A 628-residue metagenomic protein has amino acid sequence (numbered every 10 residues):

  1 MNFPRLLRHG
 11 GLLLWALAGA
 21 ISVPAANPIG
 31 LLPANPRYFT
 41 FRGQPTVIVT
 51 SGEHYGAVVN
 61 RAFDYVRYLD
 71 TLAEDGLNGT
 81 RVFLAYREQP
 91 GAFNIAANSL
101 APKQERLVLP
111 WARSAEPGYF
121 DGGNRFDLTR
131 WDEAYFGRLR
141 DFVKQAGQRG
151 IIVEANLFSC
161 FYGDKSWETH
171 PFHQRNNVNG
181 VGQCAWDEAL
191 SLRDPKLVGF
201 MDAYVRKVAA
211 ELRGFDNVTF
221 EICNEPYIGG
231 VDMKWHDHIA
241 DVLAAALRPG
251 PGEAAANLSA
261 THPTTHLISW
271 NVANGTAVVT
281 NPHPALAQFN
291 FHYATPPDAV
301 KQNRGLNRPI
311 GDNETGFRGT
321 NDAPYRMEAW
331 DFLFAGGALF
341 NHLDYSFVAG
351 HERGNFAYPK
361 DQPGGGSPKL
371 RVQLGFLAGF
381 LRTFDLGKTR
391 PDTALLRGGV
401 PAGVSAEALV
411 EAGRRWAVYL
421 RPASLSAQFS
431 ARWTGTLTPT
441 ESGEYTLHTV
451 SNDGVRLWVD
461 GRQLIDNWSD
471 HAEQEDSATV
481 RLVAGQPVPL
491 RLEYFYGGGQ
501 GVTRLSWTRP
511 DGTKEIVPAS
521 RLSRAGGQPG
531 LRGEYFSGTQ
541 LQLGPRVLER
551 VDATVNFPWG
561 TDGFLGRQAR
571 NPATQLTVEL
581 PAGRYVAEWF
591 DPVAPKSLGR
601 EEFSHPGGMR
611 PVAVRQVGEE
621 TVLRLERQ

Functional and structural regions predicted by a protein language model:
G10-S22: Bacterial N-terminal signal peptides
P24-A26: Boundary at the C-terminal end of the N-terminal hydrophobic targeting segment
A34-A285, P297: Active-site mouth of glycoside hydrolases
R42, W458-G461, F590: Short strand-turn-strand beta-turns centered on an Asx-Gly dipeptide
N281-G354: Catalytic-core region of carbohydrate-active enzymes that cleave or remodel glycosidic bonds
Y325-L425, R570-E602, A613-Q628: Aromatic- and carboxylate-lined catalytic core of secreted/periplasmic carbohydrate-active enzymes
A402, L425-P572: Acidic/polar, compositionally biased interaction segments
D476-V480, L576-T577, G608-R615: Exposed aromatic-hydrophobic patches
